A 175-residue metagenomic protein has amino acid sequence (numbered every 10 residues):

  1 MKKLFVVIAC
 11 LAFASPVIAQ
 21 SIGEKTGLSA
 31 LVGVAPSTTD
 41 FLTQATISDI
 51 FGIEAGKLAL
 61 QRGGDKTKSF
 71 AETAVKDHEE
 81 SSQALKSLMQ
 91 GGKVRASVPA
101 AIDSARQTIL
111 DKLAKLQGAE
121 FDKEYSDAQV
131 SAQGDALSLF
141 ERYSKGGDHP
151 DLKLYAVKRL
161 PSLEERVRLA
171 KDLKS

Functional and structural regions predicted by a protein language model:
K2-F5, I18-S175: His/Met- and acidic-residue-enriched segments that coordinate or traffic transition-metal cofactors and support
C10-L11, L163: Active-site beta-strand/loop microenvironment that shapes enzyme catalytic pockets
